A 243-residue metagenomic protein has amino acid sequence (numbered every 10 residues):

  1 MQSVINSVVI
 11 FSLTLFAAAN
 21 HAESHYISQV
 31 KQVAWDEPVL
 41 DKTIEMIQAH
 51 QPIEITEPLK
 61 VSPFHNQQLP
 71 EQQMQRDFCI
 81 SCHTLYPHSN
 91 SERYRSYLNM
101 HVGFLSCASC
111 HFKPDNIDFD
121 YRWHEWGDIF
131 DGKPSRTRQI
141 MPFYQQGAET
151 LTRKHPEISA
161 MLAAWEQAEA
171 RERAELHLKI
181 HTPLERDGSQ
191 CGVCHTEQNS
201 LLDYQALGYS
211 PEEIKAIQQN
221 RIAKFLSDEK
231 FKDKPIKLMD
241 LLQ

Functional and structural regions predicted by a protein language model:
Q2-F11: Sec-dependent signal peptide recognition, specifically the positively charged N-region followed immediately by
A17-A19: N-terminal signal peptide c-region/cleavage motif recognized by signal peptidases
Q29-S81, L85, K113-Q243: C-type cytochrome heme-c attachment and multiheme electron-transfer modules
H65, R93-S96: Extracellular loop and loop/strand-boundary signature of outer-membrane beta-barrel proteins
Y86-N90: Histidine- and aromatic-enriched segments that form or immediately flank copper-ligand environments
Y97-V102: Short linker/helix segments within small regulatory modules
F104-H111: Cysteine-rich micro-motifs
